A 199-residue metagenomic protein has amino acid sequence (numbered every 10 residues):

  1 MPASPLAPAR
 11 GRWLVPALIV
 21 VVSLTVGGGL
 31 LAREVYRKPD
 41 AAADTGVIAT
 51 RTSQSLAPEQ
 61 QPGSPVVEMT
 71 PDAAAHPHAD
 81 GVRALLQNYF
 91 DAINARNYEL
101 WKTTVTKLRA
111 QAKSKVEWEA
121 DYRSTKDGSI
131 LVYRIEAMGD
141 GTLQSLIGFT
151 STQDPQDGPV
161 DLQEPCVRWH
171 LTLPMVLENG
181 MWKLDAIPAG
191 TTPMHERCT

Functional and structural regions predicted by a protein language model:
A3-I19, S23-A43, T142-T199: Exposed beta-sheet edge and beta->alpha loop/turn motif
P5, L24, Q54-L56, K115: Compositionally biased regions
L31, Y36-P77, T192-C198: N-terminal low-complexity, Pro/Thr-rich disordered segments that flank secretion/membrane-targeting signals
Q54, Q60-Q61, Q87, Q111 (+3 more regions): Residue-identity detector for glutamine
E59-R123: Core segments of small alpha/beta cavity-forming domains
L86, S129-Y133, H170: Short structured motifs
Y98-L146, Q153-D157: Short solvent-exposed beta->alpha transition segments
